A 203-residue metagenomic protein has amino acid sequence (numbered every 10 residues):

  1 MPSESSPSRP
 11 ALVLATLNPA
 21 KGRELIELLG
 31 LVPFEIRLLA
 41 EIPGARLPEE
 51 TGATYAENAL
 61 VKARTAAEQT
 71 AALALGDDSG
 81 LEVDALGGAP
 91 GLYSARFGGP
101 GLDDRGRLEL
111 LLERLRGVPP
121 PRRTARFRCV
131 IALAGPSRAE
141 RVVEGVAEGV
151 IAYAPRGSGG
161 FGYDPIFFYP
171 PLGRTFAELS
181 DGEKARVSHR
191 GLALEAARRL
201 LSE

Functional and structural regions predicted by a protein language model:
P2-V13, L17-E203: Anionic-ligand binding patches
